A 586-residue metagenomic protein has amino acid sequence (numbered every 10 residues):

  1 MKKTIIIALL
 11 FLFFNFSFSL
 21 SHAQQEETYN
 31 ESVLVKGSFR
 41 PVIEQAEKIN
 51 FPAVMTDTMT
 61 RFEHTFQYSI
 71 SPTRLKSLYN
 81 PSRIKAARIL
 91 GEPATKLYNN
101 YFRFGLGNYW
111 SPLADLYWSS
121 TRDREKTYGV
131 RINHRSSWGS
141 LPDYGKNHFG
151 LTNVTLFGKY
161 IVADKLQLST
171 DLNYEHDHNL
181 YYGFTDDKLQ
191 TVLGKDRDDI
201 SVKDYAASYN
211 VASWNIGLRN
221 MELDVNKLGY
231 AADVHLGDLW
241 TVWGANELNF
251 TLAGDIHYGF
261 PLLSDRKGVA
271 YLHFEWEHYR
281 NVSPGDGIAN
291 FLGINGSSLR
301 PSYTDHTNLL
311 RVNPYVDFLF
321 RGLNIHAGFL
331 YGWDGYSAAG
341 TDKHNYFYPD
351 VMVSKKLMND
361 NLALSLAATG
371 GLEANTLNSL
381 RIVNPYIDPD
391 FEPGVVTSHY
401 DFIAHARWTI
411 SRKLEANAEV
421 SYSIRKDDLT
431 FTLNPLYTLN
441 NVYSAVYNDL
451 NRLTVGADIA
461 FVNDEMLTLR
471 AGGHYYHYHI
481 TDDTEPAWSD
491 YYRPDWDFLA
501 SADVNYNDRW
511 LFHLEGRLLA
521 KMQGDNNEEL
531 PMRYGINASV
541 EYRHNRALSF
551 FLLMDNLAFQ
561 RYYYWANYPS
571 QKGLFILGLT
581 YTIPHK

Functional and structural regions predicted by a protein language model:
L10, L97, F102-G105, N133 (+2 more regions): Exposed, low-structure sequence patches enriched in small/polar residues
H22-E92: N-terminal periplasmic/intermembrane-space "pro-region" immediately following the signal or transit peptide
S82-A86, P93-V154: Outer-membrane beta-barrel translocator/receptor signature
L90-L97, R122-E125, V162-L168, M221-G229 (+8 more regions): Short loop/turn motifs that connect adjacent beta-strands in outer-membrane beta-barrel proteins
L116-S120, V130, L156-Y160, W214-E222 (+10 more regions): Residues on the lipid-exposed face of transmembrane beta-strands in outer-membrane beta-barrel proteins
S120-P142, G268-V282, T304-S337, D464-M466 (+3 more regions): Surface-exposed extracellular loop regions of Gram-negative outer-membrane beta-barrel proteins
S137-N147, S169-G229, D233-N249: Flexible loop and strand-edge segments within Gram-negative outer membrane beta-barrel domains
D199, K203-G217, D233-L323, S489: Outer-membrane beta-barrel transmembrane domain signature of Gram-negative proteins, especially the mid-to-C-terminal
